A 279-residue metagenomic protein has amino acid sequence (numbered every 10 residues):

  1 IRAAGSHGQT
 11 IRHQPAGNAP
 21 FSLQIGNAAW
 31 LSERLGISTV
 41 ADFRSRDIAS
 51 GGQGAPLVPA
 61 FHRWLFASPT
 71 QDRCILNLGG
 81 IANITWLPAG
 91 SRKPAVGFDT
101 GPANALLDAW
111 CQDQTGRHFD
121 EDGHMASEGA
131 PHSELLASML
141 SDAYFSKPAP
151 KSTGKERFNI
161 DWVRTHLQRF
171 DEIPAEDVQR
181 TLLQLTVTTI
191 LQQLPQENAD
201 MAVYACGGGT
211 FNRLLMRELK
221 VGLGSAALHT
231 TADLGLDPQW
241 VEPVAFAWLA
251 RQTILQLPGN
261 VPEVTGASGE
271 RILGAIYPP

Functional and structural regions predicted by a protein language model:
I1-G26: Short beta-strand-loop/turn "lid" adjacent to the catalytic site in phosphate-handling enzymes
I1-R2, Q192-M201: Phosphate/pyrophosphate-binding loops at sites that engage ATP/ADP/AMP, CoA/4′-phosphopantetheine, polyphosphate
Q9, G80, G208-T210: Active-site metal-binding loops of divalent metal-dependent hydrolases
P15-S22, A29, E33, I37-H118 (+1 more regions): Phosphate-binding/catalytic loop of phosphoryl-transfer enzymes
K93-V187, T253, T265-P279: Conserved ATP-utilizing enzyme core subdomain
D200-G222: Glycine-rich phosphate-binding loops at beta-strand->alpha-helix junctions
K220-A245: Conserved phosphate-binding/catalytic loops in two-lobed NTP-binding clefts
F246-N260: Alpha-helix capping/hinge segments and adjacent helical runs
